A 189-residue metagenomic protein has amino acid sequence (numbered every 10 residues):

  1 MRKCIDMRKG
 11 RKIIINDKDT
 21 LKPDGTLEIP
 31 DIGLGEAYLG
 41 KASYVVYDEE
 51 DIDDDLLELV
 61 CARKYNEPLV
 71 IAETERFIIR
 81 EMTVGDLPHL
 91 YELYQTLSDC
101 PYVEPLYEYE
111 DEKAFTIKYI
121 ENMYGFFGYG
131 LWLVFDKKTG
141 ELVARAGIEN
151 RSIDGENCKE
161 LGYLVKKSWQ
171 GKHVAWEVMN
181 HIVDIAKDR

Functional and structural regions predicted by a protein language model:
M1-A72: Asp-based, Mg2+/Mn2+-dependent phosphohydrolase catalytic module
Y47-S168, N180-R189: GNAT-family acyltransferases
G171-W176: Glycine-rich acyl-CoA binding loop
